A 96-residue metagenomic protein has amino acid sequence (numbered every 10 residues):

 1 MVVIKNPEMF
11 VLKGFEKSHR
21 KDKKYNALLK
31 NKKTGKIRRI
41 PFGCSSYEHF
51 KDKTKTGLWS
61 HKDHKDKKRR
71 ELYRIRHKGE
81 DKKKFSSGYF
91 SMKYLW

Functional and structural regions predicted by a protein language model:
M1-W96: Arg/Lys-rich, low-complexity, intrinsically disordered basic segments
